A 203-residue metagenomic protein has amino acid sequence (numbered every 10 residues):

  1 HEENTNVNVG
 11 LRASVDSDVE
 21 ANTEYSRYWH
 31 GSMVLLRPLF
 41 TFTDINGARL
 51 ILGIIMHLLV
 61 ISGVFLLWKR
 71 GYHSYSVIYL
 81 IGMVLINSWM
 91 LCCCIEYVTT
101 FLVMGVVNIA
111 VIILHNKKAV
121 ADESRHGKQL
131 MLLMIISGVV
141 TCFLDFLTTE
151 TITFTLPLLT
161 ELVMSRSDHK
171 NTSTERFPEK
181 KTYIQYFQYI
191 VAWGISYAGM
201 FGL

Functional and structural regions predicted by a protein language model:
H1, G202-L203: Aromatic-rich transmembrane-lumenal/periplasmic boundary elements in polytopic membrane proteins
H1-Y25: Interfacial juxtamembrane loops and adjacent helix segments that form the catalytic/substrate-binding surfaces
E24-L35: Extracytoplasmic catalytic/substrate-binding loops of multi-pass membrane glycan-assembly enzymes
W29, M56, G82-A119, R125-Q129 (+1 more regions): Membrane-interface micro-motifs in multi-pass membrane enzymes
V34-L52: Juxtamembrane segments of multi-pass membrane glycosylation machinery that transfer sugars from lipid-linked donors
G53-I78: Transmembrane-helix motifs of polytopic, lipid-linked glycan transferases
V111, I152-V191: Perimembrane helix-loop-helix junctions
L130-P157, Q185-G202: Membrane-interface alpha helices of multi-pass inner-membrane proteins
